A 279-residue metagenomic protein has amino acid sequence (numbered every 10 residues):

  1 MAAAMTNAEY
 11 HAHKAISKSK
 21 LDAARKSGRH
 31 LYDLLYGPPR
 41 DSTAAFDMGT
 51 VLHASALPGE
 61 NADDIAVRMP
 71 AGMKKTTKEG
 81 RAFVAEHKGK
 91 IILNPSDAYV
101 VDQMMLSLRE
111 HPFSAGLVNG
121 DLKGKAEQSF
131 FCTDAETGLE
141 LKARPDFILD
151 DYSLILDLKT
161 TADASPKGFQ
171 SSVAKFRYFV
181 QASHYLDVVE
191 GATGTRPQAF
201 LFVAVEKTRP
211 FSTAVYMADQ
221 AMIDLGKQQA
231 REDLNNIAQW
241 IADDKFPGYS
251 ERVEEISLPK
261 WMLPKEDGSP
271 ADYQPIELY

Functional and structural regions predicted by a protein language model:
M1-K142, E251, E255: Metal-dependent nuclease catalytic cores that hydrolyze phosphodiester bonds in DNA/RNA, characterized by
Y10, V51-L52, L108, S171-A174 (+2 more regions): Generic hydrophobic, helix-prone segments enriched in Leu/Val/Ile
S27-G28, T43, T77, L149 (+3 more regions): Alpha-helix initiation/capping motif
L52-H53, F147, A230: A residue-level signal for conserved active-site and pocket-lining positions in enzyme catalytic cores
D97, V101-M104, Q181, G226 (+1 more regions): Amphipathic alpha-helical interface surfaces
D121-K227: Mg2+/Mn2+-dependent nuclease catalytic core
H184-Y279: Metal-dependent nuclease catalytic regions and adjoining charged, substrate-binding loops involved in nucleic-acid end
